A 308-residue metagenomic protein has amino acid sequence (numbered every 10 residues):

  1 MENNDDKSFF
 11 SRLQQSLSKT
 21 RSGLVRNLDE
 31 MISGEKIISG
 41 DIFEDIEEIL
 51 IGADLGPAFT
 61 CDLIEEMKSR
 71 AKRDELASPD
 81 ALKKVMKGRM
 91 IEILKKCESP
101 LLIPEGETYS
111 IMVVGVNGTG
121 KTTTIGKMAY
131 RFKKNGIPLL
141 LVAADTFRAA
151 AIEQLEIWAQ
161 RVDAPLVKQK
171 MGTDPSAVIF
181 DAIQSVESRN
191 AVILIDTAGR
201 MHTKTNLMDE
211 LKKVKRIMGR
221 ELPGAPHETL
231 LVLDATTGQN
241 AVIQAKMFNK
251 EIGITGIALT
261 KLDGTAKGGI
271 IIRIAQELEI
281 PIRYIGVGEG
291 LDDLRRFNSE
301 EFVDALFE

Functional and structural regions predicted by a protein language model:
M1-R26: N-terminal accessory targeting/assembly segments
S8-Q14, G118, T146, L207-L211 (+1 more regions): Short acidic/polar alpha-helix capping motifs at helix-coil junctions
S18-A144, A151-I195: Primarily NTPase-proximal linker/entry elements flanking Walker-type ATP/GTP-binding cores
G40, C61, L76, D80 (+5 more regions): Non-catalytic, surface-exposed connector residues within folded enzymatic/regulatory domains
P57-F59, R148, D263, L291: Short hydrophobic/aromatic residue motifs in ordered secondary structure
Q154, D174-S188, T203-E308: Conserved catalytic-core segment of NTP-binding enzymes
A198-R200: Short glycine-rich anion-binding loops that position phosphate/pyrophosphate groups of nucleotides and phosphorylated
